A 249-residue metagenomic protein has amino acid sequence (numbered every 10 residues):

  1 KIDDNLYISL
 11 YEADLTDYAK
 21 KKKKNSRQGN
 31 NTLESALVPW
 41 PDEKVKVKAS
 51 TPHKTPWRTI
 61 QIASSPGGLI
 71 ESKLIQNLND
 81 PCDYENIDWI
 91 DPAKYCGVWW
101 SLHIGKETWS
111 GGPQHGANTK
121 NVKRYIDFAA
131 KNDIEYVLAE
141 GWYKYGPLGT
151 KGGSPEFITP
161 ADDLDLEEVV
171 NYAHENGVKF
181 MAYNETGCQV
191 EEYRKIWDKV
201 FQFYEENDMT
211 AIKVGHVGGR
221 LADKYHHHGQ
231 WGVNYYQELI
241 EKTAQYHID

Functional and structural regions predicted by a protein language model:
K1-C82: N-terminal accessory beta-strand-rich subdomains and adjacent acidic, glycine-rich linkers that precede catalytic cores
K1-I2, I8-L10, W57-Q61, C96-V98 (+5 more regions): Generic structural hydrophobic/aromatic packing signal, biased to beta-strands
E12-D14, A63, W100, G141-Y143 (+1 more regions): A mature extracytoplasmic/lumenal domain signature
V45-K48, R124-I126, V200, L239: Generic recognition of flexible, low-complexity loop/linker segments
S50-D127, N132, Y136: An acidic-aromatic substrate-binding cleft motif
E140-D249: Aromatic- and carboxylate-enriched substrate-binding clefts and catalytic-loop regions of carbohydrate-active enzymes
